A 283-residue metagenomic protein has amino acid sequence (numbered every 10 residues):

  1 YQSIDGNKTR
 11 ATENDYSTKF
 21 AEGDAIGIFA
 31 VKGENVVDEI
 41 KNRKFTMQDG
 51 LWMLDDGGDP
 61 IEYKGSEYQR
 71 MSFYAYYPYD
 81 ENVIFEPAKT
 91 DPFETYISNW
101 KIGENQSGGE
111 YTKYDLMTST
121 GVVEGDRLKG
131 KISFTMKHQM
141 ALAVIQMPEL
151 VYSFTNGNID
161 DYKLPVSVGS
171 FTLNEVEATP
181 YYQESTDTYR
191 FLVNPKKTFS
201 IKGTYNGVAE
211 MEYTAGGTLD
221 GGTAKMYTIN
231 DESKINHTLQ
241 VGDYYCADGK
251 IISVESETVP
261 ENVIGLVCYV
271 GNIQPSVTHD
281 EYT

Functional and structural regions predicted by a protein language model:
Y1-G242, A247-K250, E255-I264: Sec-type signal peptide cleavage vicinity
N262-T283: Short aromatic-cysteine micro-motif
